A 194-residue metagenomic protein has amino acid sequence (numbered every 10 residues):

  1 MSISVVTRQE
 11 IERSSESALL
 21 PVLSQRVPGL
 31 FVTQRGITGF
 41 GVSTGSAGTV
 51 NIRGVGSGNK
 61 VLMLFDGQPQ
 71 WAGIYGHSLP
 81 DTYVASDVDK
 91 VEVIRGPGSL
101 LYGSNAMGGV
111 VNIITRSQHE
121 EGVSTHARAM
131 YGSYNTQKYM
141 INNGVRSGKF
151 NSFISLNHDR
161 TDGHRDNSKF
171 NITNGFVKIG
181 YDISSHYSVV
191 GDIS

Functional and structural regions predicted by a protein language model:
M1-S17, T44, V61: N-terminal periplasmic "start-of-domain" segments of outer-membrane beta-barrel proteins
I11, L23-S24, V91-V93, V111-I113: Non-catalytic regulatory/gating segments with a bias toward low-complexity or hydrophobic composition
S14, A18, A47, S78 (+4 more regions): Transmembrane beta-barrel architecture of outer-membrane proteins
L23-Q68, D89: Extracytoplasmic beta-strand/coil segments of soluble accessory domains associated with Gram-negative outer-membrane
T49, K90, V110, S124-H126 (+3 more regions): Membrane-embedded beta-strand positions in outer-membrane beta-barrel channels/transporters
Q68-R95: Short acidic/polar hinge/loop motifs at secondary-structure boundaries that mediate gating or recognition
D89-K90, G109, T115-Y131, N151-L156: Transmembrane beta-strand segments of Gram-negative outer membrane beta-barrel proteins
Y131-R160, R165-S194: Transmembrane beta-barrel wall of Gram-negative outer-membrane proteins
